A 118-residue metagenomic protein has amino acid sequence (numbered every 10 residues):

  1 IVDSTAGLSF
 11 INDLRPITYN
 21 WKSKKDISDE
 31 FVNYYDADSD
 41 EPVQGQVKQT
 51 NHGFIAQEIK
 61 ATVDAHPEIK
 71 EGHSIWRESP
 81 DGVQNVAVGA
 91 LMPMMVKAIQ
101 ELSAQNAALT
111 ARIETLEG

Functional and structural regions predicted by a protein language model:
V2-D29, M95-G118: Extracellular receptor-binding modules and their adjoining Ser/Thr/Gly/Asp/Asn-rich linkers
D13-R15, K48, P80: A short, polar/charged loop/turn motif at coil->beta-strand junctions and beta-hairpin connectors
D13-Y19, A56-I69: Glycine-rich, acidic and aromatic/proline-enriched surface loops and short helix-turn segments that act as binding
T18, S23-K25, E30-T50: Glycine-rich phosphate/pyrophosphate-binding loop and adjacent beta-alpha nucleotide/cofactor-binding cores
K22-S23, I55, A87: Alpha-helix initiation/capping motif
Y34-Y35, S39-Q44, A65, I69-G118: C-terminal intramolecular chaperone/auto-processing assembly modules
H52-G53, Q84: Residues that recognize and position ribonucleotide moieties
